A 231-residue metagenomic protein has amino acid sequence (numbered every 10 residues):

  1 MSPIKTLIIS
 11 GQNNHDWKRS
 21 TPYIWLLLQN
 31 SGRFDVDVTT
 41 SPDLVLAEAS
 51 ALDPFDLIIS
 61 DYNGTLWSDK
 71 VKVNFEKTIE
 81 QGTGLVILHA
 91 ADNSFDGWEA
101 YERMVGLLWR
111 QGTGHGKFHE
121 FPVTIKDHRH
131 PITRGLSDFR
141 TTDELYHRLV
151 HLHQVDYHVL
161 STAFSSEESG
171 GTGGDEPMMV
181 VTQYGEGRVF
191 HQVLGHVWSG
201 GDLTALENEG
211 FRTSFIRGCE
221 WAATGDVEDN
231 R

Functional and structural regions predicted by a protein language model:
M1-I4, N30, S169-E176, Y184-R231: Extracellular ligand-binding/catalytic regions of CAZymes and related secreted enzymes and adhesion modules
K5-I9, N13-F95: Helical hinge/lid and interdomain linker segments adjacent to catalytic or ligand-binding clefts that mediate domain
N13-N14, T65, D92-S94, F164-E167 (+2 more regions): Short, solvent-exposed loop/turn segments at secondary-structure junctions
R19, Y23, K70, N74 (+3 more regions): Extracytoplasmic/secreted proteins, especially bacterial periplasmic and envelope-associated proteins
P22, Q29, D35-D37, D53-P54 (+1 more regions): Catalytic beta-strand/loop cores that center a nucleophilic Ser/Cys/Thr and support acyl-enzyme chemistry
T65-G135: A glycine-rich, often tryptophan-bearing local segment used as a flexible ligand/cofactor-contacting loop or short
G84-V86, L160, F190: Structural detector of well-ordered beta-strand residues that form the stable sheet scaffold of enzyme domains
